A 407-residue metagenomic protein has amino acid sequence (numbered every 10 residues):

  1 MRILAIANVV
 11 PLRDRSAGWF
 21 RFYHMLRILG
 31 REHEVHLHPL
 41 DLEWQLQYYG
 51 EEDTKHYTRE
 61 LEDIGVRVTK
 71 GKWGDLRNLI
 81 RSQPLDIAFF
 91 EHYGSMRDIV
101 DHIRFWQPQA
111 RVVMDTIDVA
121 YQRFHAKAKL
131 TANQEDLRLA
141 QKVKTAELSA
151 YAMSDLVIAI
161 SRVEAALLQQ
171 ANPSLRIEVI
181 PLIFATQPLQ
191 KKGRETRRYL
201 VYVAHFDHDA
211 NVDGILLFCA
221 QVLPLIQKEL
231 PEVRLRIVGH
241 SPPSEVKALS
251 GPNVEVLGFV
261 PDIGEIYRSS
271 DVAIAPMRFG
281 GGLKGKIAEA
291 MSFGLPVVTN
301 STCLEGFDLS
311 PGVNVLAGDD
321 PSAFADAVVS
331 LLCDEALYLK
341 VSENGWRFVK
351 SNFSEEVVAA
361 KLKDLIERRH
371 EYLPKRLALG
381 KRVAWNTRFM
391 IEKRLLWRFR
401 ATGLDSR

Functional and structural regions predicted by a protein language model:
M1-E51: N-terminal subdomain of nucleotide-sugar transferases
L12, Q109-K142, A166, E195 (+2 more regions): Acceptor-binding helix/loop patch of EC 2.4 sugar-transfer enzymes, predominantly nucleotide-sugar-dependent
D14, G18-Y23, A152, I158 (+3 more regions): Conserved catalytic-core segment of nucleotide-activated headgroup transferases in glycan assembly
I80-D98, R111-V113: Short N-terminal targeting/anchoring amphipathic segment
L85-D86, D155, E265-G282, L295: Acidic donor-binding loop of glycosyltransferase active sites
K286-E289, P296-N300: Short hydrophobic beta-strand element within catalytic cores of glycosyltransferases and related nucleotide-activated
G312-S322, S330-E335: Conserved acidic donor-binding segment of nucleotide-sugar-dependent glycosyltransferases
L337-L339, N344-R407: C-terminal amphipathic helix plus adjacent low-complexity, charged tail appended to glycosyltransferase catalytic
